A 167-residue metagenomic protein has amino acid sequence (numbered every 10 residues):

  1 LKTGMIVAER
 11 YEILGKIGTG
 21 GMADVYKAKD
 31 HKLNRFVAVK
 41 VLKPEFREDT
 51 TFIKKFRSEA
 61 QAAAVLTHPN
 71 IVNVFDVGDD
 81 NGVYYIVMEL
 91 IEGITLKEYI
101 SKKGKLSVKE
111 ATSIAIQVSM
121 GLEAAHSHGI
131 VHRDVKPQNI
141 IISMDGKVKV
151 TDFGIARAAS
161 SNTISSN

Functional and structural regions predicted by a protein language model:
I13-G20, V25: Protein kinase glycine-rich loop
K29-F36: Conserved N-lobe loop of protein kinases adjacent to the ATP-binding glycine-rich P-loop
K43-V65: AlphaC helix of the eukaryotic protein kinase fold
T50, M144-N167: Activation segment of protein kinases
V77: Activation-segment/catalytic-loop signature of the eukaryotic protein kinase fold
N81-T95, Y99: Conserved short submotifs of the Hanks-type protein kinase catalytic core that shape the nucleotide-binding pocket
I114-A115: Activation segment signature within eukaryotic-like protein kinase domains
V118-I130: Protein kinase catalytic-loop region centered on the HRD/HxD motif
